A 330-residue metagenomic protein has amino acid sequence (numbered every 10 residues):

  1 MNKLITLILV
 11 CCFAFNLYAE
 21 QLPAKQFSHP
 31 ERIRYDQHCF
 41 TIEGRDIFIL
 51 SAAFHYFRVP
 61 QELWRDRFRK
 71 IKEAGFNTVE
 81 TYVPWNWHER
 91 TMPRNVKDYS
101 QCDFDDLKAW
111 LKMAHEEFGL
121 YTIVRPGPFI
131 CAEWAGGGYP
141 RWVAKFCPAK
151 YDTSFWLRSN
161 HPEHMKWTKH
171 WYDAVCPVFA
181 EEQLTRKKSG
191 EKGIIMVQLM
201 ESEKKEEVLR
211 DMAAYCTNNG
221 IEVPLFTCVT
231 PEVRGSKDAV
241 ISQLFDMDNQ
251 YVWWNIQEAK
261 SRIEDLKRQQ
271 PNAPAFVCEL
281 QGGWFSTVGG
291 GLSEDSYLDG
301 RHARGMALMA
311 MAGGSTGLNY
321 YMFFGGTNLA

Functional and structural regions predicted by a protein language model:
L4-F13: Sec-dependent N-terminal signal peptides
A19-T78: N-terminal carbohydrate-binding accessory modules
W64-G136, A213-T217: Aromatic-lined substrate-binding rim segments of carbohydrate-active enzymes
V79-W87, R125-A135, I195-E201, V229-E232 (+2 more regions): Short, solvent-exposed turn/loop segments enriched in Gly/Ser/Thr/Pro and often Arg
P93-C102, G127-R158, L209-R210, I241-D246 (+1 more regions): Aromatic- and acidic-residue-enriched segments that line the glycan-binding/catalytic groove of carbohydrate-active
D103-V124, D152-K192: An active-site-proximal structural segment forming one wall of the substrate-binding cleft that immediately precedes
H164-K237: Active-site neighborhood of glycoside hydrolase catalytic domains
Y215-T217, N249-A330: Catalytic-core region of carbohydrate-active enzymes that cleave or remodel glycosidic bonds
